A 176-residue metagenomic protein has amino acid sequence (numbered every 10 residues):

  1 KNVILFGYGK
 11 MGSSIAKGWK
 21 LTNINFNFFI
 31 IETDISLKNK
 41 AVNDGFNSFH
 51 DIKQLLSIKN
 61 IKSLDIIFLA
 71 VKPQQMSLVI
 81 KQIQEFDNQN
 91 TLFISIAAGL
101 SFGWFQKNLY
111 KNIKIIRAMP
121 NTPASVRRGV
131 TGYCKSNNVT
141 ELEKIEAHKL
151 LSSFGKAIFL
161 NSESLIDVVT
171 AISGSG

Functional and structural regions predicted by a protein language model:
K1-K62, R128-G129: NAD(P)+-binding Rossmann beta1-loop-alpha1 motif at the extreme N-terminus of oxidoreductases
K10, I35-S36, Q74-Q75, L100 (+2 more regions): Short alpha-helical
S14, K40, L78-V79, W104 (+1 more regions): Phosphate- and divalent-cation-binding pockets in alpha/beta enzyme and binding domains that engage nucleotide-derived
F26, F46, T91, I113-K114 (+1 more regions): A structural micro-motif
F29-I31, F49, I94, I116-A118 (+1 more regions): Hydrophobic/aromatic beta-strand patches that form the interior of the parallel beta-sheet core in alpha/beta enzyme
I52-Y133: Rossmann-like NAD(P)(H) cofactor-binding subdomain of soluble oxidoreductases
F86, W104-K114, V130-V168: Internal alpha-helical scaffold of NAD(P)-dependent oxidoreductase catalytic cores
D167-S175: A short glycine-threonine-serine/GTX helix/turn-capping micro-motif
